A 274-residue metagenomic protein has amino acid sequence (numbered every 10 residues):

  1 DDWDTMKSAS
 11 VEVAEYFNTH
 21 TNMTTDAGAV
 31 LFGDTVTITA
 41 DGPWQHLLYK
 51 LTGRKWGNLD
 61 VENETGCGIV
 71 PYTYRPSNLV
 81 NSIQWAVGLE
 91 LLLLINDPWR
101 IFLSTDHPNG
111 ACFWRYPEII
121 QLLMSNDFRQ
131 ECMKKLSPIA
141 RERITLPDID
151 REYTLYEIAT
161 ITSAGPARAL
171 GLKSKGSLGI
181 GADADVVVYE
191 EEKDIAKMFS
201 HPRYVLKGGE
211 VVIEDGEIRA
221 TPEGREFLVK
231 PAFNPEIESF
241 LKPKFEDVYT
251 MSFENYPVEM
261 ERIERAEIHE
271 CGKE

Functional and structural regions predicted by a protein language model:
D1-R100: Histidine/acidic residue-rich metal-binding segments in metalloenzymes
D34-T37, G110-W114: Short acidic/glycine-rich loop or secondary-structure boundary segments that cap or lie
L94-R100, A111-E274: Active-site microenvironment of metallo-dependent hydrolases
T105: Active-site flanking residues adjacent to catalytic metal/cofactor-binding acidic residues
